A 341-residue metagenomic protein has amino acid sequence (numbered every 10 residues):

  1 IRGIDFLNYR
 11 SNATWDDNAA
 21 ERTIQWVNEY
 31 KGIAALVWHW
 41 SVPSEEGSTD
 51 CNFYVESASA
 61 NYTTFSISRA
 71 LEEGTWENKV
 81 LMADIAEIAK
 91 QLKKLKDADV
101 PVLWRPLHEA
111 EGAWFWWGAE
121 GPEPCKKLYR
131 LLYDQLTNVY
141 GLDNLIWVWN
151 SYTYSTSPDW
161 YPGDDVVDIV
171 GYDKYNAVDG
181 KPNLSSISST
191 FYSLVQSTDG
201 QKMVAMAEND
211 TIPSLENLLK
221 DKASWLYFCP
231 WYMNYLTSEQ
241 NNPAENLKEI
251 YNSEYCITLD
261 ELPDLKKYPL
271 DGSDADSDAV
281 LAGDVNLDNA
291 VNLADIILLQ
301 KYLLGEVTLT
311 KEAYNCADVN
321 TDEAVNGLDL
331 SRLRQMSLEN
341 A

Functional and structural regions predicted by a protein language model:
R2, S157-K181, P230-W231: Aromatic- and acid-rich polysaccharide-binding/catalytic face of secreted or lumenal carbohydrate-active enzymes
D5-A13, S68-M82, A119-P122, G171-P182 (+3 more regions): The substrate-binding groove and active-site-proximal loops of carbohydrate-active enzymes, especially glycoside
N12-W15, A19-L131, N138, L142: Substrate-binding cleft of extracellular glycoside hydrolase catalytic domains
N18-E21, E87-Q91, N150-P162, S185-L194 (+1 more regions): Alpha-helical scaffolding within the catalytic cores of extracellular/periplasmic polymer-degrading hydrolases
E29-A34, D97-L103, Y140-I146, D165-D168 (+2 more regions): Loop/turn elements at helix/coil->beta-strand transitions in domains of secreted/extracellular proteins
R105-L107, E111, Y129-T156, Q201-I212: Aromatic-lined carbohydrate-recognition surfaces of secreted/lumenal glycan-active proteins
K202-D276: Substrate-binding cleft of secreted/luminal carbohydrate-active enzymes
D276-A341: Cellulosome-associated attachment modules in secreted, modular CAZymes
